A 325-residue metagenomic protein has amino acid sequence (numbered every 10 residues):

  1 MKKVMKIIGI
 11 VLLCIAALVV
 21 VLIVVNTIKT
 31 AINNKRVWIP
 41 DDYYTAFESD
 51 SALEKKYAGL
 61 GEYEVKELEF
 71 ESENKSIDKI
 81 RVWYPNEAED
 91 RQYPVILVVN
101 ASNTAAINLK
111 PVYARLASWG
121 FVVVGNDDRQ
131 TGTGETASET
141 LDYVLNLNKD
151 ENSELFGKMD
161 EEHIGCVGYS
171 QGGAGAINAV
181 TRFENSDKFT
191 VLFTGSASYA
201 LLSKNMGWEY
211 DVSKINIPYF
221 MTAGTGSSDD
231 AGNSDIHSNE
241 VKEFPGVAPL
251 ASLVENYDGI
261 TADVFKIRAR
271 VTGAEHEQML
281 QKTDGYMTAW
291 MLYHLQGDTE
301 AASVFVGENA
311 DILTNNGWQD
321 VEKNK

Functional and structural regions predicted by a protein language model:
M1-V20: N-terminal Sec-pathway targeting helices
K2, K29, N33, V271-K325: Alpha/beta-hydrolase-fold serine-hydrolase catalytic core, especially in secreted/extracellular enzymes
K35-R91: N-terminal cap/lid segment of alpha/beta-hydrolase-fold proteins
E87-Q92, E135-A174, R182-F183: Gly/Ser-rich "nucleophile elbow"/oxyanion-hole loop immediately N-terminal to the catalytic nucleophile in hydrolases
R91-A101: Short beta-strand element of the alpha/beta-hydrolase
I107-N126: Short amphipathic alpha-helix adjacent to the substrate-entry channel of hydrolases
G175-A179, S203: Hydrolases whose catalytic domains are alpha/beta-hydrolase-1, hotdog thioesterase, or metallo-beta-lactamase-like
T190-M279: The feature captures the conserved acid-bearing segment of alpha/beta-hydrolase catalytic domains
